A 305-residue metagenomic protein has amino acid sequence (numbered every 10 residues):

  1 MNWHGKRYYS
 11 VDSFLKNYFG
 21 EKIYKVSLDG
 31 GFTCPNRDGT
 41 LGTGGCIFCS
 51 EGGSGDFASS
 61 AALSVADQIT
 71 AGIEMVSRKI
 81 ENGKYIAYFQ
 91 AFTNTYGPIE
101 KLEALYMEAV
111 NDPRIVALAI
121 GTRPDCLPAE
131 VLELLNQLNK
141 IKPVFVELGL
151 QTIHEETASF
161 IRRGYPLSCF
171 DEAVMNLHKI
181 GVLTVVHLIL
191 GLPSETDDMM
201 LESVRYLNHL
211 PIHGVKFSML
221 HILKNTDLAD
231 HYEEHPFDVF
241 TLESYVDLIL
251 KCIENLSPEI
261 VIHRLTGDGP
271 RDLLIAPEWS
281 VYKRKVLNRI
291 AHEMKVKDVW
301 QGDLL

Functional and structural regions predicted by a protein language model:
M1-G45, S50-I86: N-terminal [4Fe-4S]-dependent radical SAM core
M1-S13, K22-Y24, G214, I222-L305: Auxiliary Fe-S-binding modules of radical SAM enzymes
Y24-L28, Y85-A87, L118-I120, V144-L148 (+3 more regions): Hydrophobic faces of well-ordered beta-strands that scaffold small-molecule active sites in alpha/beta enzyme cores
G52-G72, V76-I99, R114-L127, P143-C169 (+1 more regions): Core AdoMet radical
G72-V76, L127-I141, E172, L201-P211 (+1 more regions): Short amphipathic alpha-helices and their capping/turn segments at secondary-structure boundaries
V76-I80, Y106-P113, E133-P143, M175-K179: Acidic (Asp/Glu)-rich catalytic clusters
E103-M107, N136, T196-H213, G269-A291: Short, electropositive alpha-helical surface patch
S168-D227, E243-T266: Conserved C-terminal portion of the radical SAM core fold that forms the substrate/S-adenosylmethionine-binding
